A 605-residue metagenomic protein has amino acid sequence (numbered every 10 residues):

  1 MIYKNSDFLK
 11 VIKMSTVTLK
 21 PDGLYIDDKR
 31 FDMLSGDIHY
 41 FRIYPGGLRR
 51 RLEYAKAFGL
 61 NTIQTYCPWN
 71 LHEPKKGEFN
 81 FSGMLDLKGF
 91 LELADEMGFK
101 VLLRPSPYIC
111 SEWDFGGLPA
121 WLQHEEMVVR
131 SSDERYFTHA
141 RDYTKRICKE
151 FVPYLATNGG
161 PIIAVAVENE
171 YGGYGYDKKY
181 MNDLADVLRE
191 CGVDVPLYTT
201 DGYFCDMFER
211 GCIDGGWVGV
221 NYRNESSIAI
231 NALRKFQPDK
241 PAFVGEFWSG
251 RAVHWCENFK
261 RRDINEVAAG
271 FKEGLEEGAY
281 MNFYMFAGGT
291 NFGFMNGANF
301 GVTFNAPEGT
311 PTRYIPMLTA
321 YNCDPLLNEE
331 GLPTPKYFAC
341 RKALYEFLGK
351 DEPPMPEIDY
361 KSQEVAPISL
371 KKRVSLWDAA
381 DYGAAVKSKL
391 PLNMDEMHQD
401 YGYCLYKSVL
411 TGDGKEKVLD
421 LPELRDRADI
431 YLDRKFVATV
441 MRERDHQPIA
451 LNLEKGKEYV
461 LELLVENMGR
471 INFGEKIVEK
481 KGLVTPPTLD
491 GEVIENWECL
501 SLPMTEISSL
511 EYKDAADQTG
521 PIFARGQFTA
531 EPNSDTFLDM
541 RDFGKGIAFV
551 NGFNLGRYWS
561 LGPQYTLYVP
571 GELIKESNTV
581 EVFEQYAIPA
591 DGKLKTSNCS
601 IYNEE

Functional and structural regions predicted by a protein language model:
K4, F8-T62, E92: N-terminal carbohydrate-binding accessory modules
K29, Y66-L71, K75-E78, G83 (+3 more regions): Aromatic- and acidic-residue-enriched carbohydrate-binding clefts of CAZyme catalytic domains
F31, V437-A438, L555-G556: Short hydrophobic beta-strand segments in globular cytosolic domains
Y40-A57, K76-D95, K417-L419, E423 (+3 more regions): Aromatic- and glycine-enriched glycan-recognition loops and surfaces that form the carbohydrate-binding subsites
L48-D114, A185-E190: Aromatic-lined substrate-binding rim segments of carbohydrate-active enzymes
L103, P107-F283: Substrate-binding/catalytic cleft of secreted carbohydrate-active enzymes, primarily glycoside hydrolases
E125, F137-A166, D177-K178, A185 (+5 more regions): Carbohydrate-binding surfaces of carbohydrate-active enzymes
E416-Y431, L461, F528-N551, Y558-W559 (+1 more regions): Aromatic-lined ligand-binding clefts that engage carbohydrates, nucleic acids, or primary amines
